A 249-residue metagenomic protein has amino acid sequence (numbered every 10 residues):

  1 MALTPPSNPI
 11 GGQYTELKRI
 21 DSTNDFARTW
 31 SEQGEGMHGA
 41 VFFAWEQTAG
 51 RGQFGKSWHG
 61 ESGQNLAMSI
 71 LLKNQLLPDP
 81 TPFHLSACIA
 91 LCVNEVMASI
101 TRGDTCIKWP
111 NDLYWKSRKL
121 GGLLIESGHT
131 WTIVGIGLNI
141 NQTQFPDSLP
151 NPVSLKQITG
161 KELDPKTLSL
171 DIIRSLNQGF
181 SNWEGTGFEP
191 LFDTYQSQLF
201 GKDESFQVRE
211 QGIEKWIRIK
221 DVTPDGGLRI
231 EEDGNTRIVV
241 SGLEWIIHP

Functional and structural regions predicted by a protein language model:
M1-S99, E162: N-terminal lobe of the biotin/lipoate ligase/transferase fold
P9-E16, Q75-T105, W115-P249: Long, positively charged amphipathic alpha-helical accessory segments at protein N-termini or as interdomain linkers
